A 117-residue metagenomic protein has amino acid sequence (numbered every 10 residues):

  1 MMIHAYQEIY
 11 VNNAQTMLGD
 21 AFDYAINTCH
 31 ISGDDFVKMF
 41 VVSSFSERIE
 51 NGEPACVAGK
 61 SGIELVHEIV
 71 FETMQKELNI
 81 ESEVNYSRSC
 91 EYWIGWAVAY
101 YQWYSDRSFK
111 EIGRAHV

Functional and structural regions predicted by a protein language model:
M1-Y104: C-terminal alpha-helical interaction appendages
K110-G113: Thiolate-centered catalytic microenvironments shared by cysteine-dependent enzyme domains
A115-V117: Conserved small/polar residues in nucleotide/adenosyl-binding loops
